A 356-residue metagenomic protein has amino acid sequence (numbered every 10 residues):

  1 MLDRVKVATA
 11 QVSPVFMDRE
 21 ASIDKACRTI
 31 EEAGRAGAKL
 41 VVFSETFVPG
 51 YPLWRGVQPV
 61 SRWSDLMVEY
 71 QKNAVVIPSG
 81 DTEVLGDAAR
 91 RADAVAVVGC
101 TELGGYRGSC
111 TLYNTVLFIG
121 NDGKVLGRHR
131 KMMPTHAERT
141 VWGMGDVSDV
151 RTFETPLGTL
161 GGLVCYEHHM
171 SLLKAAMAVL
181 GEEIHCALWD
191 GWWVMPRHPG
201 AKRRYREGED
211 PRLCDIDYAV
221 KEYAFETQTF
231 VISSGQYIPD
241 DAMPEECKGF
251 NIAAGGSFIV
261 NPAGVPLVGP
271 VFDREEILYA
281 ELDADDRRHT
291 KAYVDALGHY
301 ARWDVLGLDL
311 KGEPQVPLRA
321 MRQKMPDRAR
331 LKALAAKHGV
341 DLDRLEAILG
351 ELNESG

Functional and structural regions predicted by a protein language model:
R4-F16, T115, R128-R130, T152 (+2 more regions): Active-site-proximal beta-strand elements of phosphoester/diester hydrolases
A8, L117-I119, F258, L278: Conserved hydrophobic/aromatic positions in well-ordered beta-strands
Q11-T29: N-terminal phosphate-binding loop and adjacent alpha-helix
R19, R28-N121, G191-E222, E226-T227: Cys-nucleophile CN-hydrolase/nitrilase-fold catalytic domain and related Cys-dependent amidase chemistry that acts on
V75-V97, T159, C165-E281: CN hydrolase (nitrilase-like) catalytic-core segments centered on the catalytic cysteine and neighboring Lys/Glu
D122, R128-H129, P270: Short hydrophobic alpha-helix segments
T135-F153, H168-L172: Active-site glycine-rich loop that binds ribose-phosphate moieties when present
E222, T229-G356: C-terminal beta-strand edge segments of enzyme domains
